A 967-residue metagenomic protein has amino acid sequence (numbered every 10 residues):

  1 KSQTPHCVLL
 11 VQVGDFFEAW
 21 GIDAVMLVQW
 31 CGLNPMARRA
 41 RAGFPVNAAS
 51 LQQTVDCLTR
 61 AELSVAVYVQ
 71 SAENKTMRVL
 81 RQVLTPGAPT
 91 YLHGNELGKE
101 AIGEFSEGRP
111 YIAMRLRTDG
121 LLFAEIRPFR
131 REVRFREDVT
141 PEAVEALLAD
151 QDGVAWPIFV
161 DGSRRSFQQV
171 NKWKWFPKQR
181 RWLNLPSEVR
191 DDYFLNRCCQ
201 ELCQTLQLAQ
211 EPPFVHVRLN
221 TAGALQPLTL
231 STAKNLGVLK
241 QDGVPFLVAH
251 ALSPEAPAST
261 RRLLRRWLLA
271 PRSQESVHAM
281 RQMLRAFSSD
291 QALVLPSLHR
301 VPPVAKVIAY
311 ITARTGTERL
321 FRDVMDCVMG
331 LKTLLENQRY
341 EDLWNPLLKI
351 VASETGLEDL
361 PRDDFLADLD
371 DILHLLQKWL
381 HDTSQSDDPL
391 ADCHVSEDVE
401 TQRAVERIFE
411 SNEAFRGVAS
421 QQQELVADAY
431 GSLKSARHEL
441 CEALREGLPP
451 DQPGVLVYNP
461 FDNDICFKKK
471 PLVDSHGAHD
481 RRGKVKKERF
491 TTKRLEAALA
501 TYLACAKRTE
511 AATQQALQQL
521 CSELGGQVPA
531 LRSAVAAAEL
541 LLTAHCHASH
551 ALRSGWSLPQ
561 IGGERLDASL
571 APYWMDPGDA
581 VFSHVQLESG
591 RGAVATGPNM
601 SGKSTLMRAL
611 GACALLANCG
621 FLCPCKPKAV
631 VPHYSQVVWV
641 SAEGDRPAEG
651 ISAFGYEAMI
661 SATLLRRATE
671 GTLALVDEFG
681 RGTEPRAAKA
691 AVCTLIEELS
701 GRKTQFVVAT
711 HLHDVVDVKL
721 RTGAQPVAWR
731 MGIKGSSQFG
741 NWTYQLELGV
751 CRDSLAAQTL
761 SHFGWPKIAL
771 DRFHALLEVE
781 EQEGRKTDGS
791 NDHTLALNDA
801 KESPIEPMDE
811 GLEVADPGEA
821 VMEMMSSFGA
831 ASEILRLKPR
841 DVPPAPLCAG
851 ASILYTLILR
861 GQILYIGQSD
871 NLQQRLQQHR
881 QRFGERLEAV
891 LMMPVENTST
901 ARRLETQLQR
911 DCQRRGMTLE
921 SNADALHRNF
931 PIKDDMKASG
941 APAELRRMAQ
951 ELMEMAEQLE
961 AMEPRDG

Functional and structural regions predicted by a protein language model:
K1-R262, S276-M283, K306: Basic, polar low-complexity surface loops/patches
Q3, I805-Q881, V895-Q909, M936-G967: GIY-YIG nuclease catalytic motif and its immediate N-terminal context
V13-D15, V69-S71, D161-S163, L570 (+3 more regions): A short beta-strand-to-loop transition that corresponds to the Sensor-1 phosphate-sensing loop of AAA+ P-loop ATPases
F16-G32, M36, G120-R127, E132-D138 (+6 more regions): A conserved P-loop NTPase coupling/switch region
A48-Q52, R60, N74, F167 (+17 more regions): Amphipathic alpha-helical transducer elements in NTP-driven molecular machines
Q70, P213-L219, L440-P460, C546-A571 (+1 more regions): Long, charged, glycine-rich C-terminal linkers/tails
S475-L495, H547-E813: ATPase nucleotide-binding head domains, primarily ABC-like/P-loop NTPase cores
R508-W556: Charged, surface-exposed helical/loop "interaction arms" that form contiguous linear patches used for dimerization
